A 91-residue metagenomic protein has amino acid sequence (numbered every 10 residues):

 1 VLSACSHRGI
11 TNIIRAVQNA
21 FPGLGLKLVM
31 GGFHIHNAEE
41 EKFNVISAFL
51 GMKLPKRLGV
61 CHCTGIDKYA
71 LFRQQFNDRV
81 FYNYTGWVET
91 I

Functional and structural regions predicted by a protein language model:
V1, C5-T85: Cap/insert and terminal regions of metallo-dependent hydrolase folds
G86-I91: A short acidic, often aromatic-flanked loop/helix-cap motif at beta-alpha or helix-coil junctions that lines enzyme
